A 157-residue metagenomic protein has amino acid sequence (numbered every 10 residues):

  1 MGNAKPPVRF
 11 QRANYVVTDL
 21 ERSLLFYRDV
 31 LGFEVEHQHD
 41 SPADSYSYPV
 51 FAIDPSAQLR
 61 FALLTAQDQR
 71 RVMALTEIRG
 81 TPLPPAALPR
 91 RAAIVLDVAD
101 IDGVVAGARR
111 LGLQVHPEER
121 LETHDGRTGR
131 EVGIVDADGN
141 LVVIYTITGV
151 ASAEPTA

Functional and structural regions predicted by a protein language model:
M1-P6, Y15, Q38, L96 (+1 more regions): Vicinal oxygen chelate
K5, A52-D54, L63-T65, L83-A86 (+1 more regions): Short secondary-structure boundary/capping segments
F10-D19, L59-R109, R130-V135: Vicinal oxygen chelate
R12, L31, V143: Short catalytic micro-motifs in class I SAM-dependent methyltransferases
V16-Q69: Core segments of cupin and vicinal oxygen chelate
D44-Y48, G80, T123-H124: A cross-kingdom feature marking solvent-exposed beta-strand/loop segments within repeated, beta-rich binding/scaffold
